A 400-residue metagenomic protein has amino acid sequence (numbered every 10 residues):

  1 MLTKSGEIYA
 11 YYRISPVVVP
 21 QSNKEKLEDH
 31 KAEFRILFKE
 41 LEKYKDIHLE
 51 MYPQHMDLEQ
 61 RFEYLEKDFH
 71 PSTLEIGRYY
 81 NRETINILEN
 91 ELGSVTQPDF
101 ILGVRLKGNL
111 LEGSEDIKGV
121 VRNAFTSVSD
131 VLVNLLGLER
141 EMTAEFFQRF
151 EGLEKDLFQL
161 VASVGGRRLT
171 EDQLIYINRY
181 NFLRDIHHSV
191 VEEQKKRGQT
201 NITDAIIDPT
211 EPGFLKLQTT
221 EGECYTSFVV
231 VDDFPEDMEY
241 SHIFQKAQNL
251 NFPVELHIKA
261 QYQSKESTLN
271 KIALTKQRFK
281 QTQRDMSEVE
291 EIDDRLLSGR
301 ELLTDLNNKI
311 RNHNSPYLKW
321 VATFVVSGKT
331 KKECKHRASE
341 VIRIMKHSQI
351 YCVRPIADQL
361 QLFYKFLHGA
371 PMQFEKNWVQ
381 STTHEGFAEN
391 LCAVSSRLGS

Functional and structural regions predicted by a protein language model:
M1-S396: Extended, folded cores of ATP/NTP-driven motor/assembly subunits in large transport and secretion machines
L398-S400: Pre-Walker A segment
